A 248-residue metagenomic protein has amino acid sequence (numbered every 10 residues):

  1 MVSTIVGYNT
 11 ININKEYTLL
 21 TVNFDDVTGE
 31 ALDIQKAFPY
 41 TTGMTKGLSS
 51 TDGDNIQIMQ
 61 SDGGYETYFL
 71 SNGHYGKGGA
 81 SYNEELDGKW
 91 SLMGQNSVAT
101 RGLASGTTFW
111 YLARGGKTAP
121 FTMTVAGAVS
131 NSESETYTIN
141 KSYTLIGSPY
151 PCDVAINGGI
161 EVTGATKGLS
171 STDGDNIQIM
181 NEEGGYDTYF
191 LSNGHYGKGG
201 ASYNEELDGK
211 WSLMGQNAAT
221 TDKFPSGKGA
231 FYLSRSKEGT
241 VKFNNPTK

Functional and structural regions predicted by a protein language model:
M1-D52, T100-D173, F224-K248: A short, polar beta-strand/turn micro-motif
V6, K15, F38, G63-T67 (+8 more regions): Intrinsically disordered, low-complexity segments enriched in small/polar residues
Q35, D54-I56, G64, Y68 (+6 more regions): Intrinsically disordered, low-complexity regions of eukaryotic proteins
T45-G64, T166-Y186: Extended low-complexity, serine/threonine- and proline-enriched intrinsically disordered segments
E66-G127, S192-T247: Charged, amphipathic alpha-helical scaffolding segments
S148-E161, G168-F224: Contiguous ligand/interfacial binding patches
